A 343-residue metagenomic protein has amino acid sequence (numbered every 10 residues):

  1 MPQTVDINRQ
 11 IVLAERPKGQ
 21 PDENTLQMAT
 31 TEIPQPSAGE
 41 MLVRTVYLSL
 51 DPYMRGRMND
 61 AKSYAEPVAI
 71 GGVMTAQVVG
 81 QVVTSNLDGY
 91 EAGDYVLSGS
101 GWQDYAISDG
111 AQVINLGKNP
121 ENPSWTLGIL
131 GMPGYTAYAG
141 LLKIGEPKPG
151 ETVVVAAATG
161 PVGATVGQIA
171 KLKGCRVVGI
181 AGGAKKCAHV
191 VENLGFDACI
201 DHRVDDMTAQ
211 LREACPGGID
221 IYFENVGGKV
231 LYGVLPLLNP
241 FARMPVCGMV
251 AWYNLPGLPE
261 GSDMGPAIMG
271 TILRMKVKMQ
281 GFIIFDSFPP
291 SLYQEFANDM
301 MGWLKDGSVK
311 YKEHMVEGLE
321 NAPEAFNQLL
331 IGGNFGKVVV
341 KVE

Functional and structural regions predicted by a protein language model:
P2-D6, F288-E343: C-terminal hydrophobic helical "lid"/dimerization subdomain of Rossmann-like NAD(P)H-dependent oxidoreductases
E32-L50, M58-W102: Glycine-rich beta-strand-centered segment in the early N-terminal region that forms part of a ligand/cofactor-binding
M74-Q81, G89-A157, C199, S308: NAD(P)H dinucleotide-binding glycine-rich loop of Rossmann-like/cofactor-binding domains, especially the beta1-alpha1
Y95, T152, R176, A242-R243 (+1 more regions): Short glycine-centered segments of the SAM/dcSAM-binding site in methyltransferase folds
D104, G182-V190, M207, M264-M269: Short, glycine/polar-rich helix-capping loops at beta-to-alpha or helix-loop-helix junctions that flank or form
L127-D205: Mid-domain Rossmann-like dinucleotide-binding core that forms the NAD(H)/NADP(H) cofactor-binding site
D206-P216: Short amphipathic alpha-helix with an adjacent loop that forms part of the alpha/beta core around
K229-V309, K341-E343: Glycine-rich phosphate-binding loop and adjacent beta-alpha segment of Rossmann(oid) nucleotide-cofactor-binding
